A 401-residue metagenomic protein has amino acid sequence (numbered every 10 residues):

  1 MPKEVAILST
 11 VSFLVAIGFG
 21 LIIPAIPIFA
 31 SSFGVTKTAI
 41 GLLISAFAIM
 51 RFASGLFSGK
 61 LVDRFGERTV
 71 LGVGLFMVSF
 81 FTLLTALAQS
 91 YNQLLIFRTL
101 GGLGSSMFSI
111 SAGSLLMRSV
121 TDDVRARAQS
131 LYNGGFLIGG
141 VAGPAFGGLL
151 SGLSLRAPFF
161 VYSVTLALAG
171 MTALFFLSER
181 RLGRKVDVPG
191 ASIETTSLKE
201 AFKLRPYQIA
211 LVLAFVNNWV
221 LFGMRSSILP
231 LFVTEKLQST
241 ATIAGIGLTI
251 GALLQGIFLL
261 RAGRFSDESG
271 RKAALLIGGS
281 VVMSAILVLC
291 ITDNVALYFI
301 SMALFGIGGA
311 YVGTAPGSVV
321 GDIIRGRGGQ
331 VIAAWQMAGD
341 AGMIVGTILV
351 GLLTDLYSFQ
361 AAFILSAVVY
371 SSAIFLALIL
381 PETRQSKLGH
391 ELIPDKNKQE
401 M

Functional and structural regions predicted by a protein language model:
M1-P2, R180-L211, D395-M401: Juxtamembrane intracellular "pre-TM" segments in multi-pass secondary transporters
F19, L100-A112, L304-P316: Core transmembrane helices of Major Facilitator Superfamily
A25-K37, S227-T242: Short amphipathic helix-loop junctions that connect adjacent transmembrane helices in Major Facilitator Superfamily/SLC
A48-L56, G140-V141, A252-L260, M343-I344: Residue-level signature of mid-helix packing/kink "hotspots" within the transmembrane helices of 12-pass Major
A53-Q89, S266-K272: Conserved MFS/SLC helix-loop-helix module at the cytosolic interface between two early adjacent transmembrane helices
F81, N92-L100, A285, A296-L304: Paired small-residue
F97-I138, I323: Cytoplasmic helix-loop-helix junction between adjacent transmembrane helices in 12-TM secondary transporters
Y132-F175: Helix-loop-helix hairpin linking two adjacent transmembrane segments in secondary transporters
